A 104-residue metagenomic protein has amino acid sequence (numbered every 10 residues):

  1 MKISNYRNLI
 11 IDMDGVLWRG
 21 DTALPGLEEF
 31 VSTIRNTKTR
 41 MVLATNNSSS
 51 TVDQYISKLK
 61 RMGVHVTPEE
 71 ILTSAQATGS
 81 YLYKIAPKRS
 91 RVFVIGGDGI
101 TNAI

Functional and structural regions predicted by a protein language model:
M1-M13, L17-I104: HAD-like aspartate-dependent phosphatase fold
